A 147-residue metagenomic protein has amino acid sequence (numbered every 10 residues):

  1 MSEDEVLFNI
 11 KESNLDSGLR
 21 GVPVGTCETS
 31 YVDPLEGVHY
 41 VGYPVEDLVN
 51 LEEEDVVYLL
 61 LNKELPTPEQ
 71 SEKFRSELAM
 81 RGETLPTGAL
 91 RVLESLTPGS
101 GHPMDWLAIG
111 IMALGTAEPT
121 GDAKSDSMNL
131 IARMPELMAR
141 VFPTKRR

Functional and structural regions predicted by a protein language model:
M1-R147: Hydrophobic alpha-helical bundle cores within soluble ligand-binding/oligomerization subdomains
